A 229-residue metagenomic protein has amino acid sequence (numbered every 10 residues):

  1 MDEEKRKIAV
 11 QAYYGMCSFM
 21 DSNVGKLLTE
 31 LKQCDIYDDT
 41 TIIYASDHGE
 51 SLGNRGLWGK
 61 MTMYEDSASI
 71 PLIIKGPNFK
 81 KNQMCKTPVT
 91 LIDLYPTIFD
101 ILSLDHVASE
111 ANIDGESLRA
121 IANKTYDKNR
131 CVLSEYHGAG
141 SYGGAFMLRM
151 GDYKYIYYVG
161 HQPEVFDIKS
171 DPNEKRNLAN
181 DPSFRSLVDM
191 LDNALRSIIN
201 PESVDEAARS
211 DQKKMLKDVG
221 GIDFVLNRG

Functional and structural regions predicted by a protein language model:
M1-E4, L178-G229: Long, internal low-complexity/basic segments
M1-T40, I101, S197: A long, amphipathic alpha-helix that forms part of the scaffold/cap immediately adjacent to metal-dependent active
D2-M16, F79-P88, L102-S109, E174-P182: Active-site rim elements
C17-M20, V24, T41-S46, L72-I73 (+2 more regions): Beta-strand elements within well-structured catalytic alpha/beta cores of enzymes that handle phosphate/sulfate esters
T29-Q83, T90: Histidine-centered active-site microenvironments of extracellular/periplasmic hydrolases and transferases
K32-I36, H106-V107, R185-S186: Structural helix-adjacent loops and short alpha-helical linkers that scaffold large soluble proteins
D39, P88, S109-N112, D189: Non-catalytic, surface-exposed connector residues within folded enzymatic/regulatory domains
H48-N54, K80, I92-Y95, D100-I168 (+5 more regions): C-terminal cap/loop subdomain of S1 sulfatases and analogous C-terminal strand-loop tails that border
